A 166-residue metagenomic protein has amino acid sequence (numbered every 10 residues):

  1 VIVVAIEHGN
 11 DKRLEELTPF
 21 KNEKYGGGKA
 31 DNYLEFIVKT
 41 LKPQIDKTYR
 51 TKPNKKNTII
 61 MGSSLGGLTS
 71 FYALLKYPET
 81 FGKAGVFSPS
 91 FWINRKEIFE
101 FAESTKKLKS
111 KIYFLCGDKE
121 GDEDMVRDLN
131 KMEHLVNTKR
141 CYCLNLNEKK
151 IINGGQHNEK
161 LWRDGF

Functional and structural regions predicted by a protein language model:
V1-F166: Non-catalytic cap/lid and distal C-terminal segments of serine-dependent acyl enzymes
